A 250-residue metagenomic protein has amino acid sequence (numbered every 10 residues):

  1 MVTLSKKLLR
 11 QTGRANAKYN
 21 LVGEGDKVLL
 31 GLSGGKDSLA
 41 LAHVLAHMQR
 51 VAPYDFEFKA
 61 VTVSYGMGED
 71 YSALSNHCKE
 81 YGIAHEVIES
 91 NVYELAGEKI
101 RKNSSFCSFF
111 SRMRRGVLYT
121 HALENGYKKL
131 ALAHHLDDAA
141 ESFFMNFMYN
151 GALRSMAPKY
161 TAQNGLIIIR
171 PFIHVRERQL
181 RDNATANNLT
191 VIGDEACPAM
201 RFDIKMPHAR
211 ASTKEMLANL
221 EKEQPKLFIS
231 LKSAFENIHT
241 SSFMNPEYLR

Functional and structural regions predicted by a protein language model:
M1-L153, A157-P158, R178-A186: ATP-dependent adenylation/nucleotidyltransferase module used to activate substrates
L4, F110, F172, K205 (+1 more regions): Catalytic cores of large soluble enzymes that bind and process phosphate-bearing ligands
K7, M113, H208-A211, K226: Conserved active-site and cofactor/substrate-binding residues in soluble primary-metabolism enzymes
E57-F58, D138-L217: Catalytic subdomain that performs nucleotidyl-dependent activation
H135-D137, I167, S230, A234: Extended, charge-rich C-terminal regions with high alpha-helical propensity
S212-H239: An accessory alpha-helical subdomain
S233, E247-R250: Intrinsic disorder and flexible/low-complexity segments
S242-N245: C-terminal catalytic histidine-bearing segment of alpha/beta-hydrolase fold enzymes
